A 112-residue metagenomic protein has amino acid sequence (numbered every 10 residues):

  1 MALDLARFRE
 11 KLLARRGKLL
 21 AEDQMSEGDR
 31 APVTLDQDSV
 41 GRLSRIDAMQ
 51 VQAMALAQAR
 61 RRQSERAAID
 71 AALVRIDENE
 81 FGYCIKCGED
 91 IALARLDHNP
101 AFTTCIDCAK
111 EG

Functional and structural regions predicted by a protein language model:
M1-E78, H98: Interaction interfaces in information-processing and related assembly proteins
G82-I85, T103: Cys/His-enriched microdomains
K86-C87, D107: Short, cysteine/histidine-rich loop/knuckle motifs that typically chelate Zn2+
A92: Short functional micro-motifs and their immediate structural scaffolds
N99-E111: Cysteine-rich micro-motifs
